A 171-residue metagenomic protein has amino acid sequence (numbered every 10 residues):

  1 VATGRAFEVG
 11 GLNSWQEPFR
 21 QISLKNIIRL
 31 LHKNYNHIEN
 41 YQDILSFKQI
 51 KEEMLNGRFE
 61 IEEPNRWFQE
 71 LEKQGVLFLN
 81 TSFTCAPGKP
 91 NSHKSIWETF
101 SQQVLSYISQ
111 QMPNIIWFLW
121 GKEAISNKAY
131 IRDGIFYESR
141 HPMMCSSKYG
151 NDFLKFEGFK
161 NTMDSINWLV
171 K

Functional and structural regions predicted by a protein language model:
V1-I116, A124-S126, I131, M144-S147: A polyanion-binding, active-site-adjacent surface
K25, L30, R132-N167: Short, flexible loop segments at boundaries between secondary-structure elements
